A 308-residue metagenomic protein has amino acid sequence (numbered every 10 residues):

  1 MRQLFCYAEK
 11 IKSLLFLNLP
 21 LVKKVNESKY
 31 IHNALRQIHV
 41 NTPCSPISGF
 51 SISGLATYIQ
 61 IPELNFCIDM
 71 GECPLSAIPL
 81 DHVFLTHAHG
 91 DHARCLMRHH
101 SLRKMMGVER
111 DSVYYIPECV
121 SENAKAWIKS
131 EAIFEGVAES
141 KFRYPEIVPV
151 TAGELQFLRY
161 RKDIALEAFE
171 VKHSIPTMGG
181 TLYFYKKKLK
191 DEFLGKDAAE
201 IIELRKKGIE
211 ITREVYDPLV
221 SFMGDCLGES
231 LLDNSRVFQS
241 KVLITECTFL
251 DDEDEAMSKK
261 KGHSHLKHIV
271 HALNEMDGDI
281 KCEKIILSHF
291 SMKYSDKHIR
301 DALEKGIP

Functional and structural regions predicted by a protein language model:
I11, L15-P79, M178-L182, K187-L189 (+2 more regions): Conserved beta-strand hairpin/beta-sheet module of binuclear metal-dependent hydrolase folds, prominently
I52, R159-F238, V242-C247: Active-site-proximal loop/helix segment associated with metal-binding centers of metalloenzymes
I68-M70, L80-D91, P117, S221-C226 (+2 more regions): Active-site neighborhood of phospho(di)ester-bond hydrolases with catalytic His/Asp-centered motifs
G71-C119: Active-site metal-binding motif and surrounding structural segment of the metallo-beta-lactamase
E109-R110, V120-T151, K293: Active-site neighborhood of divalent metal-dependent phosphoester bond hydrolases
N123-A126, R205-P308: Cap/insert and terminal regions of metallo-dependent hydrolase folds
